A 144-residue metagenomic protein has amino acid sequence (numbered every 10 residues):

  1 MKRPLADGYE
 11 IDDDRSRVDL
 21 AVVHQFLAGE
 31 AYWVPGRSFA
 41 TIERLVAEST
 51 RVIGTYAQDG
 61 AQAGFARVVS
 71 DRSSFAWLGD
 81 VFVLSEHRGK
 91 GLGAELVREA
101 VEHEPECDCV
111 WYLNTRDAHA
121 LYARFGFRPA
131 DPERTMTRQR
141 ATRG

Functional and structural regions predicted by a protein language model:
M1-R37, E133: Short amphipathic alpha-helix that is part of the acyltransferase structural core
G29, E48-S49, C107: Structured helix-beta-strand junction loops
I42-D59, A63-V81: A conserved beta-strand-loop-helix scaffold within acyl/acetyltransferase catalytic domains
L84: Residue-level recognition of the GNAT/N-acetyltransferase active site
H87-L96: Conserved acetyl-CoA pyrophosphate-binding loop and the N-cap/start of the following alpha-helix in GNAT-like
A94, E106-A141: Conserved active-site alpha-helix within GNAT-family acetyltransferase domains
A100-E106: Alpha-helix C-terminal capping segments
